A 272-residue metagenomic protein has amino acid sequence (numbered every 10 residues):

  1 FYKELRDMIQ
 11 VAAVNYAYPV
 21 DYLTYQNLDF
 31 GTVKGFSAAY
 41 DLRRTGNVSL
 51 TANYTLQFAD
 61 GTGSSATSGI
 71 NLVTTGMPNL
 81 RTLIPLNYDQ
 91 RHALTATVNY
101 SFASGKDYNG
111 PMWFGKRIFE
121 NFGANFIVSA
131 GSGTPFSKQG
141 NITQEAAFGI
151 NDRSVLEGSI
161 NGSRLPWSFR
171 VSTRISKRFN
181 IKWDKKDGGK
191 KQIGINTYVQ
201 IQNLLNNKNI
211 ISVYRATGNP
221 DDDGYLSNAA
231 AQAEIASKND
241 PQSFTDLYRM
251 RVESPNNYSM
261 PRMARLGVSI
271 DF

Functional and structural regions predicted by a protein language model:
F1-I9, N15-G133: Gram-negative outer-membrane beta-barrel transporters
D7-Q10, D21, D89, G158 (+2 more regions): Acidic side chains
Y18-D21, G76, N151-G158, F244-R251: Short glycine/proline-rich turn/loop motifs
L23-N27, L80-N87, L156-L165, N180-W183 (+1 more regions): Active-site rim elements
N27, G31, V155-N161, S227-S237: Short C-terminal domain-edge/linker segments immediately following a structured domain
D29-G31, D41, I84-R91, N161-F169 (+2 more regions): Aromatic-acidic/polar surface patches that form glycan- and anion
A96, R170-T173: Core segments of transmembrane alpha-helices that mediate helix-helix packing or line hydrophobic substrate/ligand
G105-D152, P166-R170, K177-F272: C-terminal beta-signal and adjacent terminal beta-strands/loops of Gram-negative outer-membrane beta-barrel proteins
